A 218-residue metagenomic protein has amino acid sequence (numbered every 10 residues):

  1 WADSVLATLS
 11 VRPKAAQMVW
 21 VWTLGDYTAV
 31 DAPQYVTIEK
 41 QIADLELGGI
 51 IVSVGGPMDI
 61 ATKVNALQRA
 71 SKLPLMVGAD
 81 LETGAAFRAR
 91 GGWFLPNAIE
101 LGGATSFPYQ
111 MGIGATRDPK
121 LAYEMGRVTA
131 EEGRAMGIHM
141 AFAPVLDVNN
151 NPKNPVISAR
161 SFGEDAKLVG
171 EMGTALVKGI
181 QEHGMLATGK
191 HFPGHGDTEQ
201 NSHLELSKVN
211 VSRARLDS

Functional and structural regions predicted by a protein language model:
W1-D26: Mature N-terminal segment immediately following signal peptide/propeptide cleavage in secreted/periplasmic
W1-L6, P33-T37, S218: Alpha-helical scaffolding within the catalytic cores of extracellular/periplasmic polymer-degrading hydrolases
T8, E132, M136, G179 (+1 more regions): Change "in soluble alpha/beta enzymes" to "in soluble alpha/beta proteins
L24-M172, H191, G196-S212: Enzymes and membrane/adaptor proteins characterized by extended Gly/Ser/Thr/Asp/Glu-rich, aromatic-dotted
I180, G184-L186, G196-D197: Proline-centered turn/helix-capping motifs that create local helix->coil transitions or kinks
